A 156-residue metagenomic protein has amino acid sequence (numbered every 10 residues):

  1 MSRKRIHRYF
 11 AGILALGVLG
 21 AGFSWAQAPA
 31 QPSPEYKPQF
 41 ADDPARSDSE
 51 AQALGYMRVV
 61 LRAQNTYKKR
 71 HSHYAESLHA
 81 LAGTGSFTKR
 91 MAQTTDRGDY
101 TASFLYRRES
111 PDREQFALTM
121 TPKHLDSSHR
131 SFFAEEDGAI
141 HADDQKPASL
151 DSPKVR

Functional and structural regions predicted by a protein language model:
S2-G12: Bacterial N-terminal signal peptides that target proteins for export
A11-A21: Bacterial N-terminal signal peptides
F23-W25: Sec/Tat signal peptide C-region and signal peptidase I cleavage site
P29-D48, G55, V59-H129, A134 (+2 more regions): Extracellular/periplasmic head regions of type IV pilus-like filament subunits
